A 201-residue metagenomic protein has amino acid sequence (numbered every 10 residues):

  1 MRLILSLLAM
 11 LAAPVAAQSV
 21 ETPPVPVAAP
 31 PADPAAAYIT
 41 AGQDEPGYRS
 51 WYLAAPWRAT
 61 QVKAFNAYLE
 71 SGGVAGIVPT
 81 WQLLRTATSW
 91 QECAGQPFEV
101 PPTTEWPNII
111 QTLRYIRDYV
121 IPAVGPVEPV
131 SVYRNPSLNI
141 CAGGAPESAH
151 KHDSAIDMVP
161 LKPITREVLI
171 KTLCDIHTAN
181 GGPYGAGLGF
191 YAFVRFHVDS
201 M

Functional and structural regions predicted by a protein language model:
M1-L8: Sec-dependent signal peptide recognition, specifically the positively charged N-region followed immediately by
L8-A17: Hydrophobic h-region of N-terminal signal peptides that target proteins for export in Gram-negative bacteria
A12-A13, S131, S148: Short linear Ser/Thr-Pro motifs
Q18-A37, G42, Q61, E147-M201: Catalytic cores and adjacent binding grooves of peptidoglycan-active enzymes
Q18-T112: Extracytoplasmic cell-surface/polysaccharide-interacting catalytic and binding patches
L69-G73, R117-V124, K162, H177-N180: Sec/Tat-exported extracytoplasmic proteins
E105, I109-I116, T165-T172: Stable alpha-helical elements in mature extracytoplasmic
R114-A142: Extended, low-complexity, intrinsically disordered C-terminal regulatory tails of eukaryotic serine/threonine kinases
